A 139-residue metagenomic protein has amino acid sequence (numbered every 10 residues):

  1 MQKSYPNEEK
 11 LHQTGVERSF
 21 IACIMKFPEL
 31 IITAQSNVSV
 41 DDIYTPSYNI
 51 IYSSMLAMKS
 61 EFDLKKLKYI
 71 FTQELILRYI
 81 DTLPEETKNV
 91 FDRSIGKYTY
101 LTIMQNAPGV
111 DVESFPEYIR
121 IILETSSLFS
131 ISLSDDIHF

Functional and structural regions predicted by a protein language model:
M1-T125: Noncatalytic partner-interaction/assembly domains of nucleic-acid and motor enzyme complexes, especially the accessory
S126-F139: Short, compositionally biased segments
